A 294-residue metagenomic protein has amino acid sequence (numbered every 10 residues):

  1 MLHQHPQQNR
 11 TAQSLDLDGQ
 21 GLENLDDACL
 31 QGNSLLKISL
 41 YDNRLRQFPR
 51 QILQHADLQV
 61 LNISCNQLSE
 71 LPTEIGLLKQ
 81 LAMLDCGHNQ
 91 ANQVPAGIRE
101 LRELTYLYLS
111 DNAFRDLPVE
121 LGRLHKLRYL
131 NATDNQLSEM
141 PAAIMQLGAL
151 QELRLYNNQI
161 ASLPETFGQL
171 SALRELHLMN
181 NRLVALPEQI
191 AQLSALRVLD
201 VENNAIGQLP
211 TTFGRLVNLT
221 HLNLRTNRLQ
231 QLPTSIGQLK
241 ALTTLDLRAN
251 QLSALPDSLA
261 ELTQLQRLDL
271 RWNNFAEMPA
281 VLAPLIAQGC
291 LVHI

Functional and structural regions predicted by a protein language model:
M1-T226, Q230-D246, S253, D257 (+1 more regions): The feature captures the LRR N-terminal capping module
